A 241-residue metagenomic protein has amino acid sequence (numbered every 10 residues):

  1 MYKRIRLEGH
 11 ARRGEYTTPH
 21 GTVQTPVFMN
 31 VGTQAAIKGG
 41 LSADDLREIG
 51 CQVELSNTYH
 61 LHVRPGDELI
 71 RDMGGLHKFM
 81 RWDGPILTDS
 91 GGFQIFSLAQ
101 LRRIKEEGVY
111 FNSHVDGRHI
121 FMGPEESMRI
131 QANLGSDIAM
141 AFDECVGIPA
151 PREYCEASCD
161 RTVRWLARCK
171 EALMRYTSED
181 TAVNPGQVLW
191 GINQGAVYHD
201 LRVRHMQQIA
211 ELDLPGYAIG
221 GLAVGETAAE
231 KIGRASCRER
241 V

Functional and structural regions predicted by a protein language model:
M1-A182: Non-catalytic, usually N-terminal nucleic-acid engagement modules in DNA/RNA processing proteins
M1-Y2, A235-V241: Conserved small/polar residues in nucleotide/adenosyl-binding loops
A172, Y176, N184-R238: Glycine-rich phosphate/ribose-binding loops and adjacent secondary-structure elements that form binding surfaces
